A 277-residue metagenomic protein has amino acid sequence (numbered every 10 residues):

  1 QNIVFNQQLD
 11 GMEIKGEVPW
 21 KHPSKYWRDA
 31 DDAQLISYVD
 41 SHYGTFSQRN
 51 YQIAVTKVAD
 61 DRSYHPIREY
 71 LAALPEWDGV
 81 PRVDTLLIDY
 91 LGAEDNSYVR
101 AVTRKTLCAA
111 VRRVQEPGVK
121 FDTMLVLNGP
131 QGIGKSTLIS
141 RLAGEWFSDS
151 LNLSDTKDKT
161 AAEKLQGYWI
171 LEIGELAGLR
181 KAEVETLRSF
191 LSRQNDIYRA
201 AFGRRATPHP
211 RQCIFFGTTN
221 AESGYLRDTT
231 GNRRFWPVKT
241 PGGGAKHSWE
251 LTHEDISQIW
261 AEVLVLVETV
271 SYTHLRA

Functional and structural regions predicted by a protein language model:
Q1-R82, S97-A101: N-terminal nucleic-acid engagement/recognition segments and initiation subdomains in replication, restriction
V58-G167: P-loop NTPase catalytic core of nucleic-acid-dependent motor ATPases
A161-Q166, A200-T218: AAA+/SF3 P-loop NTPase mechanochemical coupling elements
I170-L191, R227-G231: Conserved AAA+/SF3 P-loop NTPase catalytic/coupling segment centered on the Walker-B
E175, C213-E222, P241: A short beta-strand-to-loop transition that corresponds to the Sensor-1 phosphate-sensing loop of AAA+ P-loop ATPases
E185-R204: Conserved catalytic/switch belt of AAA+ P-loop NTPases
R227-G244: A short helix-turn-beta junction within AAA+ P-loop NTPase domains corresponding to the substrate/partner-engaging
T273-A277: Conserved small/polar residues in nucleotide/adenosyl-binding loops
